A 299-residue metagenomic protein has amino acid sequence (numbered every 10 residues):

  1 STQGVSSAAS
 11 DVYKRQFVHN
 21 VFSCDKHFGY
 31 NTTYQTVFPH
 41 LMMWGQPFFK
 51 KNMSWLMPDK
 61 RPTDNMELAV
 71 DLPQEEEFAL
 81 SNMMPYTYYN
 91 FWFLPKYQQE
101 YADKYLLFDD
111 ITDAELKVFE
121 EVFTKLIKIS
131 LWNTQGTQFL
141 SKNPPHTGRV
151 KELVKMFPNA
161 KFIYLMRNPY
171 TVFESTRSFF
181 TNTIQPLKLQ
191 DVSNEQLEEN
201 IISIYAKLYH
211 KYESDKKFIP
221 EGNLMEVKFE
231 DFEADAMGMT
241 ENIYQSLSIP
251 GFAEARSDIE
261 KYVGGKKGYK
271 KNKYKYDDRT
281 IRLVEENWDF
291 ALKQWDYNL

Functional and structural regions predicted by a protein language model:
S1, F108, A114-E120, L131 (+1 more regions): PAPS-dependent sulfotransferases, especially Golgi type II membrane carbohydrate sulfotransferases
T2-A9, Y13: Single conserved hydrophobic/aromatic residue that forms the stacking wall/gate of nucleotide- or nucleobase-binding
S10, L140-P144, F229: Short His-Asn-centered micro-motif
F17-F28: A conserved segment at the C-terminal end of the G1
G29-V37: Short beta-strand-centered segment that lines the nucleotide-binding/catalytic pocket of NTP-utilizing
V37-F139: PAPS-dependent sulfation machinery
K142-N143, L153-S178: Conserved phosphate-donor/acceptor-positioning beta-strand/loop module used by diverse small-molecule
H146-V150, Y170-F173, E226, E233-A236: Flexible loop/turn segments at secondary-structure boundaries
